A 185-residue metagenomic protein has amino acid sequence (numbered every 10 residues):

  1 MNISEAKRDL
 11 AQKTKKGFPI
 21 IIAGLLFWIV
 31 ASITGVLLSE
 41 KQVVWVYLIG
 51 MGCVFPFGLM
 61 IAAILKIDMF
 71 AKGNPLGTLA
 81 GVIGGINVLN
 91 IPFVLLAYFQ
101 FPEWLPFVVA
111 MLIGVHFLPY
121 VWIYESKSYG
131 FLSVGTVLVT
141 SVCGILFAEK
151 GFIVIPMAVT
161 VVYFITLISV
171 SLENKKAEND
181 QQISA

Functional and structural regions predicted by a protein language model:
M1-K13: Short, Lys/Arg-rich, polar N-terminal cytosolic tail immediately upstream of the first transmembrane signal-anchor
A6-K7, L59-G73, V115-I123, L167-K175: C-terminal ends of transmembrane helices
T14-V36, G135, V159: The first (N-terminal) embedded transmembrane alpha-helix
G24-I29, I83-V94, S133-L138: Core segments of transmembrane alpha-helices that mediate helix-helix packing or line hydrophobic substrate/ligand
L26-T78: Selected alpha-helical membrane-embedding segments in polytopic membrane proteins
V44-F55, L96-M111, M157: Structural signature of hydrophobic alpha-helical transmembrane segments
I91-V137: Membrane-proximal helix-loop-helix units in multi-pass membrane proteins
Y129-A185: Terminal transmembrane helical module of multi-pass membrane proteins
